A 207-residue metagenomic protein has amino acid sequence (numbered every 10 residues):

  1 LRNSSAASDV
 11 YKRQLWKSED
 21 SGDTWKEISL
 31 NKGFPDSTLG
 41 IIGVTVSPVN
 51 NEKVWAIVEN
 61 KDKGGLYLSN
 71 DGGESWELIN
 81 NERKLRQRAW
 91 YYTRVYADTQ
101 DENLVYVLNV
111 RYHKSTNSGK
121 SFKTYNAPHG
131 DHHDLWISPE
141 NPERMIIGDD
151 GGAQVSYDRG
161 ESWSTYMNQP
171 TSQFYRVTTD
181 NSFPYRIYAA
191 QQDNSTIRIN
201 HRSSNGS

Functional and structural regions predicted by a protein language model:
L1-A7, Y11: Single conserved hydrophobic/aromatic residue that forms the stacking wall/gate of nucleotide- or nucleobase-binding
D9-P35, N60-L85, R111-G130, P142-E143 (+2 more regions): Asp-box/BNR beta-propeller loop motif
N31-F34, G40-I41, T45-K53, V58-K61 (+1 more regions): Alpha-helical repeat/alpha-solenoid scaffolds of the HEAT/ARM/MIF4G superfamily and closely related elongated all-alpha
D36-S47, R83-D98, N126-P142, N168-S182: Short coil-to-beta transitions that initiate beta-strands within beta-rich domains
N50-A56, D101-V105, N141-M145, F183-I187: Entry beta-strands of beta-propeller and related beta-repeat scaffolds
W55-I57, G72, N81-V110: Active-site lining segments of carbohydrate-active enzymes
I57-E59, V107-L108, G148, A190: Residue-level marker for isolated small/hydroxyl-bearing positions within beta-strands of beta-sheet-rich domains
